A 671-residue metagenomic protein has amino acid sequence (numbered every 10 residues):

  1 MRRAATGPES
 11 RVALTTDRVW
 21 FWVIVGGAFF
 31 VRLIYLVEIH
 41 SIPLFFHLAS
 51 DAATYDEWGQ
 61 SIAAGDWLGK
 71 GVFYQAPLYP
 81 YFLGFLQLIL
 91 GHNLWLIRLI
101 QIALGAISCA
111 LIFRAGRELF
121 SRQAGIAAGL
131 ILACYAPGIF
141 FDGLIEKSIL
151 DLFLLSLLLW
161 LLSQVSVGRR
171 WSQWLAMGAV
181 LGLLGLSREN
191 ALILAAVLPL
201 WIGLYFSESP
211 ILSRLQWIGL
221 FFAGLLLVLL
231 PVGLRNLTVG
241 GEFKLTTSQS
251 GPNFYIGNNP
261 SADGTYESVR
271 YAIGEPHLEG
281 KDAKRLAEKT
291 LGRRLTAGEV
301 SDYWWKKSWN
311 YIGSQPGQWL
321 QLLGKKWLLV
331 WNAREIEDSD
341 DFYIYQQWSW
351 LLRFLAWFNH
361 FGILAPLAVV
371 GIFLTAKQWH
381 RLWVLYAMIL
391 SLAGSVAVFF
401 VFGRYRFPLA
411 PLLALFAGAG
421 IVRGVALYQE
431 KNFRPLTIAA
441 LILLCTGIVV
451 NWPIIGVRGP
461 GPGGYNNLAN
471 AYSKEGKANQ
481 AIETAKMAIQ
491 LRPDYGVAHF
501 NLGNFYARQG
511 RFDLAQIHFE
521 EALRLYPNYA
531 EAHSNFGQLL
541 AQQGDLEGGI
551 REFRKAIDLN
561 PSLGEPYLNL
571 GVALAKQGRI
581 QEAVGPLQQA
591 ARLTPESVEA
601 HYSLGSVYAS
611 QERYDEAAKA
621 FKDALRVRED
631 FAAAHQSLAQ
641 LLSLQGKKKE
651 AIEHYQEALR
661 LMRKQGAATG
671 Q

Functional and structural regions predicted by a protein language model:
M1-I34, S207, R214-G224, L436: Start-transfer (signal-anchor) and selected internal transmembrane alpha helices of multi-pass inner/ER membrane
I39-A53, S61-I89, W95-R98, N310-Y311: Membrane-proximal lumenal/periplasmic loop motifs of glycosylation machinery
H47-S50, Y74, L78-Y79, L96-I107 (+4 more regions): Multi-pass, polyprenyl lipid-linked donor-dependent membrane glycosyltransferases
L99-F120, L157, L367-V370: Transmembrane-helix motifs of polytopic, lipid-linked glycan transferases
R122, L158-A176, I202-S209: Membrane-interface transmembrane helices that cradle and orient dolichyl/undecaprenyl
L245-V330: Membrane-proximal stem/loop segments at transmembrane-domain junctions that anchor or position
Y311, Q318-L385: Membrane-interface anchor segments at the N-terminal boundary of transmembrane helices in multi-pass membrane enzymes
G463-S473, V497-A507, E531-A541, E565-K576 (+2 more regions): Conserved alpha-helical positions within TPR/SEL1-like repeat arrays
